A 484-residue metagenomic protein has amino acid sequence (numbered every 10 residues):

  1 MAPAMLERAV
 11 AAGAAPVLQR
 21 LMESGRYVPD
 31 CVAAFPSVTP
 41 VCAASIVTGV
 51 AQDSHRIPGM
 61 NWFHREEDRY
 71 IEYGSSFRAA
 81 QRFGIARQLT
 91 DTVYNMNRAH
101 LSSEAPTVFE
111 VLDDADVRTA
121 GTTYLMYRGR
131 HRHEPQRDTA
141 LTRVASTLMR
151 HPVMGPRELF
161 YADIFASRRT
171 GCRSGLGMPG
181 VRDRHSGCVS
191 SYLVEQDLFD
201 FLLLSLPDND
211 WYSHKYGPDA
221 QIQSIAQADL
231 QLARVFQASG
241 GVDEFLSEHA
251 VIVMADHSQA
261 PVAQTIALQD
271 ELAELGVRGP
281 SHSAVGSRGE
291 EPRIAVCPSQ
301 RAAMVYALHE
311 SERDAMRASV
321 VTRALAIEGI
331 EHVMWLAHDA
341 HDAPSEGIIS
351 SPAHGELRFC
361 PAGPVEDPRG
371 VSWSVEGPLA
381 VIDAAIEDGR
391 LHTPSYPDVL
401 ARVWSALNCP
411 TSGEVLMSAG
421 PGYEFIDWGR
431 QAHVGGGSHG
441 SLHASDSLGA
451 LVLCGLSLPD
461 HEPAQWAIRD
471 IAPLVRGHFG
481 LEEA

Functional and structural regions predicted by a protein language model:
M1, V50, T123-M126, D208 (+4 more regions): Short, flexible loop/turn elements at secondary-structure junctions
M1-E7, R20-M22, I46, L112 (+8 more regions): Beta-strand elements within well-structured catalytic alpha/beta cores of enzymes that handle phosphate/sulfate esters
P3-M5, V38-P40, S54-I57, Y127-R137 (+6 more regions): Short catalytic/ligand-binding loop motif for oxyanion handling, primarily in non-cytosolic enzymes, centered on
E7-I57, N61, A120: Short, structured active-site-proximal loop/turn typified by the sulfatase FGly-forming signature C/S-X-P-X-R
P29, S37-V38, F63-D68, Y73-N97 (+3 more regions): Secreted, luminal/periplasmic, and some membrane-associated catalytic domains that remodel anionic oxygen-ester
G49-K215, Q227, E356-T393, S412 (+2 more regions): His/Asp/Glu-rich, glycine-adjacent segments that coordinate divalent cations and/or stabilize oxyanion chemistry on
V277, H282-S311, G436-L474, H478: Substrate-binding rim/cap in mid-to-C-terminal beta-strand-loop elements of soluble/periplasmic
D427-S438: Short, surface-exposed loop/helix-turn segments at secondary-structure junctions that function as lids/hinges flanking
